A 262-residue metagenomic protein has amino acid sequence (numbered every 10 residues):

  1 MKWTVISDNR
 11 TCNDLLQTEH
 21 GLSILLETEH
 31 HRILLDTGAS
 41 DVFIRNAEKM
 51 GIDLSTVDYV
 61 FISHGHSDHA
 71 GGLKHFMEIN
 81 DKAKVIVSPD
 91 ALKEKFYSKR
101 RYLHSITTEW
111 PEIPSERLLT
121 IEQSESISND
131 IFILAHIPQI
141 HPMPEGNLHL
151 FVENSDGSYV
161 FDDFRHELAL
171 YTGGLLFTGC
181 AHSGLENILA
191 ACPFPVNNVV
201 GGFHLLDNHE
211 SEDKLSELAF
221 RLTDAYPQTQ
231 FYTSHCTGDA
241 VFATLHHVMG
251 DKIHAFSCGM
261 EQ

Functional and structural regions predicted by a protein language model:
M1-M50, D163-F177, N197-N198: Conserved beta-strand hairpin/beta-sheet module of binuclear metal-dependent hydrolase folds, prominently
L16-Q17, H31-Y59, E145, H149-N154 (+2 more regions): Pre-active-site segment of Zn-dependent metallo-hydrolases
L26, D36, A47, H64 (+4 more regions): Divalent metal-coordination and catalytic microenvironments
I33-L35, V87, I127-H136, G174-T178: Short hydrophobic-aromatic micro-motifs
V42-K93, F194-N198: Active-site metal-binding motif and surrounding structural segment of the metallo-beta-lactamase
H66-H69, S158-C258: Cap/insert and terminal regions of metallo-dependent hydrolase folds
H75, A83-E122: Hydrophobic alpha-helical segments and helix pairs
R100-L103, Q123-T172: Active-site-proximal loop/helix segment associated with metal-binding centers of metalloenzymes
